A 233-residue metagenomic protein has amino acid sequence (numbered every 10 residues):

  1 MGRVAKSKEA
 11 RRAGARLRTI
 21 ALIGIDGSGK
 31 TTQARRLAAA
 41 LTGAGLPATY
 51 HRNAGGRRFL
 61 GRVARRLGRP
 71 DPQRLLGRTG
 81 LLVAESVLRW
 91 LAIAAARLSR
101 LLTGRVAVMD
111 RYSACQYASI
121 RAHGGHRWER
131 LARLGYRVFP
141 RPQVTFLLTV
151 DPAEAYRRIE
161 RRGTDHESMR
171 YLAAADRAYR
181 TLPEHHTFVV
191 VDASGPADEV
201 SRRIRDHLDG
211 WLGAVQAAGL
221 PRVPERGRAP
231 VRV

Functional and structural regions predicted by a protein language model:
M1-T19: Extreme N-terminal, non-catalytic leader segments that precede Walker-type/kinase nucleotide-binding cores
L22: Hydrophobic anchor at the beta1->P-loop junction of P-loop NTPases
I25: P-loop (Walker A) phosphate-binding loop of NTP-binding proteins
K30: Conserved lysine of the Walker
Q33: Hydrophobic positions on the alpha1 helix immediately C-terminal to the Walker A/P-loop
T49, N53-R130: ATP-dependent small-molecule kinase phosphotransfer cores that center on conserved nucleotide phosphate-binding segments
R111-A178: A glycine- and Lys/Arg-enriched "phosphate-lid" helix/loop adjacent to the NTP-binding pocket of small-molecule kinases
A153-V233: NTP-dependent small-molecule kinase module
